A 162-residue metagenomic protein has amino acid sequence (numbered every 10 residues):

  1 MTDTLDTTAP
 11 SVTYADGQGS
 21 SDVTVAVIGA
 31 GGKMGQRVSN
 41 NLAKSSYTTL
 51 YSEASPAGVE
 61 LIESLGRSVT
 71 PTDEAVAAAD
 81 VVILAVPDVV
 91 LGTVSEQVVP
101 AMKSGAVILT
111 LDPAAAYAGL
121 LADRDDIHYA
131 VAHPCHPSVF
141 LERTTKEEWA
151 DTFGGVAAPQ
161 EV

Functional and structural regions predicted by a protein language model:
T2-S21: A short, basic/flexible loop-to-alpha-helix module at the beginning of a structural domain
G31: Conserved glycine-rich cofactor-binding loop
G35-Q36: N-terminal Rossmann-fold NAD(P) dinucleotide-binding loop
K44-L65: NAD(P)-binding Rossmann-fold cofactor-contacting core
G66-A79: Short acidic low-complexity segments
V76-L120: Rossmann-fold NAD(P) dinucleotide-binding segment
L111-V162: Rossmann-fold dinucleotide-binding core
